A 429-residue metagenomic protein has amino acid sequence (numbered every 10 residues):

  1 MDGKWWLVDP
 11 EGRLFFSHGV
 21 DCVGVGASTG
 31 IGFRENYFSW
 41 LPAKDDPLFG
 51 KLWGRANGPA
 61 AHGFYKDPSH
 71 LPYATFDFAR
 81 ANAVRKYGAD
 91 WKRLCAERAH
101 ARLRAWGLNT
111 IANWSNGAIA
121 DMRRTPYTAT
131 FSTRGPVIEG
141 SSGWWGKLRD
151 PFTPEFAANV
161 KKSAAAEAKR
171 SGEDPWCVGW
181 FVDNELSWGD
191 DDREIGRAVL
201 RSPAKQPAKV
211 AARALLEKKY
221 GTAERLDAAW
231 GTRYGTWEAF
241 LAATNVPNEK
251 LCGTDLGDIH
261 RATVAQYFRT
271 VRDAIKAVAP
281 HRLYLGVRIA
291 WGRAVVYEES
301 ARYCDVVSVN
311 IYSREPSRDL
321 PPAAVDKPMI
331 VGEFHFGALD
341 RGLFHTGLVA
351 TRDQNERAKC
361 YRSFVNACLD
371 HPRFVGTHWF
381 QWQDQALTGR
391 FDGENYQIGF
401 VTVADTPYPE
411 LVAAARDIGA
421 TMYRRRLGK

Functional and structural regions predicted by a protein language model:
P10, R34-W91, L148-R149, D174-Y297: Polysaccharide-binding and catalytic clefts of secreted carbohydrate-active enzymes
L14-S17, G24-V25, A118-D190, R197-K209 (+2 more regions): Acidic/aromatic-lined carbohydrate-recognition and catalytic surfaces of CAZymes acting on diverse glycans
T75-A83, I138-D150, L241-G257, A290 (+3 more regions): Active-site clefts of carbohydrate-active enzymes
F78-N109, S141-K162, L216, K250-A265 (+3 more regions): The substrate-binding groove and active-site-proximal loops of carbohydrate-active enzymes, especially glycoside
L94-T130: Catalytic domains of carbohydrate-active enzymes, especially glycoside hydrolases
D174-G179, D183-E185, F334, V349-F400 (+1 more regions): Substrate-binding cleft of secreted/luminal carbohydrate-active enzymes
G196-R213, F380-K429: Aromatic-rich peripheral "rim/lid" segments of glycoside hydrolase catalytic domains that contact and position glycan
D258, A262-G347, R362-L369: Glycoside hydrolase catalytic-domain groove-lining segments
